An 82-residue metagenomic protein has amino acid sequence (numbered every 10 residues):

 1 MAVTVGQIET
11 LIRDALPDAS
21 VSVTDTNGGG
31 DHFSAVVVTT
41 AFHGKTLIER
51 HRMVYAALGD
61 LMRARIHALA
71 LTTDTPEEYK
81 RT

Functional and structural regions predicted by a protein language model:
M1-G30: N-terminal first-folded block
I8, I12, R50-L61: Short, non-transmembrane amphipathic alpha-helical segments
T26, V38, T72-P76: Short loop/turn motifs enriched for small/polar and acidic residues
H32, H51, H67: Histidine-centered active-site/metal-ligand motif
F33-V36, R81-T82: Short, well-ordered secondary-structure micro-motifs
V36-E49: A short interface-forming secondary-structure element
Y55-T82: C-terminal structural segments of small proteins and small subunits
